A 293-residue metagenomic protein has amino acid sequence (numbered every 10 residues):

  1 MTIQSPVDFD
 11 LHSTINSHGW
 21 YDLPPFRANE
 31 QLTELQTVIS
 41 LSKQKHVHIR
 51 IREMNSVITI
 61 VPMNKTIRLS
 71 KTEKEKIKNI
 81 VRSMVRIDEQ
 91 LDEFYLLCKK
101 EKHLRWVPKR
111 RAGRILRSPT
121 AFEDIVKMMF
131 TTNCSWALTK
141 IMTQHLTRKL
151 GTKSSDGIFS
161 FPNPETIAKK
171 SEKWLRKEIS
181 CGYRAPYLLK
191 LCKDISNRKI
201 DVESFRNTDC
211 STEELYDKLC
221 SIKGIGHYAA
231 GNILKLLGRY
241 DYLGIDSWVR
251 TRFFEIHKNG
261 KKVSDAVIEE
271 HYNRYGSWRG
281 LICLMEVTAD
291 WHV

Functional and structural regions predicted by a protein language model:
M1-V293: HhH-family (HhH-GPD) DNA N-glycosylase catalytic core used in base-excision repair
